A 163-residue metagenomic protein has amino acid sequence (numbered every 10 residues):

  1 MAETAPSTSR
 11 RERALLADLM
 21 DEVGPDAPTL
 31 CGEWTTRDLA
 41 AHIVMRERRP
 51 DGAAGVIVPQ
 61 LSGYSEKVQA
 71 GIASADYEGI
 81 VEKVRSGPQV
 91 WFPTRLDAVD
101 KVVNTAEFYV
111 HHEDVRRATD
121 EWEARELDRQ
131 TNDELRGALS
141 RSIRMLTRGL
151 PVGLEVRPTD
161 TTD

Functional and structural regions predicted by a protein language model:
M1-P6, E12, E22-D26, R49-Y64 (+2 more regions): Structured surface interface patches that mediate subunit assembly and partner/cofactor docking
L39: Catalytic phosphate/metal-binding cores of nucleic-acid and nucleotide-processing enzymes, i.e., regions that mediate
V44: Non-catalytic DNA-binding core/recognition domains of DNA-processing enzymes
V68, I72: Acidic catalytic motifs of isoprenoid enzymes
